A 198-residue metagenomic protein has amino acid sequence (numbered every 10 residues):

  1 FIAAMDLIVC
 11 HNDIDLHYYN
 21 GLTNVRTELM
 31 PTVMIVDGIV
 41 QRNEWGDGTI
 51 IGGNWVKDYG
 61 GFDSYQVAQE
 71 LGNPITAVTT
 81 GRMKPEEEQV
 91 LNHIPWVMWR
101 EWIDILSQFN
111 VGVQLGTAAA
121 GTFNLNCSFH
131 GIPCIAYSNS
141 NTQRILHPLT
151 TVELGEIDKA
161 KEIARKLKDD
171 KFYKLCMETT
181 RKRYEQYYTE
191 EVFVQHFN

Functional and structural regions predicted by a protein language model:
F1-R26: A short, active-site helix/loop in glycosyltransferases that binds the activated sugar's phosphate group
I35-W99: Conserved catalytic-core segment of nucleotide-activated headgroup transferases in glycan assembly
M98-F109, F129: Short acidic alpha-helix that forms the nucleotide-activated donor recognition element in Leloir-type transferases
I103, N124-H130, Q143: Short alpha-helical segment that forms part of, or immediately flanks, the ligand-binding pocket in carbohydrate-active
S107-A119, I132: Acidic donor-binding loop of glycosyltransferase active sites
P133-Y137: Short hydrophobic beta-strand element within catalytic cores of glycosyltransferases and related nucleotide-activated
P148-I157, R165-K171: Conserved acidic donor-binding segment of nucleotide-sugar-dependent glycosyltransferases
K168-N198: A charged, aromatic-enriched C-terminal amphipathic alpha-helix characteristic of glycosyltransferases across folds
